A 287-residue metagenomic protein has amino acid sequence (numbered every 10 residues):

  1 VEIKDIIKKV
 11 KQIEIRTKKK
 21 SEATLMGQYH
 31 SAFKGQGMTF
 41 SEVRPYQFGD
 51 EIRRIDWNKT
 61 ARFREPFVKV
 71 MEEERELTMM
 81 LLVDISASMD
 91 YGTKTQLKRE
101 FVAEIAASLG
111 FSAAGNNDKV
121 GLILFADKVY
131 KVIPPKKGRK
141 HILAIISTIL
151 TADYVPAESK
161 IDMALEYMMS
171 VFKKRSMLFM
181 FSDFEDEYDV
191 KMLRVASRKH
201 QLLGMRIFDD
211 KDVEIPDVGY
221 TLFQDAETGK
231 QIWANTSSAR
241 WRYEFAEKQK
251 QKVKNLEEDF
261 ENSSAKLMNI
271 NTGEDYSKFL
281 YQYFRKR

Functional and structural regions predicted by a protein language model:
V1-F33, E42, Y167-K174, Y188 (+1 more regions): Von Willebrand factor type A / integrin I
V1-Y130, P135, M177: An amphipathic, basic-hydrophobic helix/alpha-beta surface used to engage anionic, phosphate-rich ligands or surfaces
R62, F184-Y188: Short beta->alpha connector loops
M80, I123, F179, L203-M205 (+1 more regions): Hydrophobic/aromatic beta-strand patches that form the interior of the parallel beta-sheet core in alpha/beta enzyme
A126-Y130, D186, E274-Y276: Short, internal active-site loops enriched in acidic
V132-S147, A239, E258-E261, R285-K286: Short, electropositive alpha-helical surface patch
H141-S176, Y188-D189, D209: Von Willebrand factor
M177-D183: Acidic beta-strand-to-loop metal/phosphate-binding motif
